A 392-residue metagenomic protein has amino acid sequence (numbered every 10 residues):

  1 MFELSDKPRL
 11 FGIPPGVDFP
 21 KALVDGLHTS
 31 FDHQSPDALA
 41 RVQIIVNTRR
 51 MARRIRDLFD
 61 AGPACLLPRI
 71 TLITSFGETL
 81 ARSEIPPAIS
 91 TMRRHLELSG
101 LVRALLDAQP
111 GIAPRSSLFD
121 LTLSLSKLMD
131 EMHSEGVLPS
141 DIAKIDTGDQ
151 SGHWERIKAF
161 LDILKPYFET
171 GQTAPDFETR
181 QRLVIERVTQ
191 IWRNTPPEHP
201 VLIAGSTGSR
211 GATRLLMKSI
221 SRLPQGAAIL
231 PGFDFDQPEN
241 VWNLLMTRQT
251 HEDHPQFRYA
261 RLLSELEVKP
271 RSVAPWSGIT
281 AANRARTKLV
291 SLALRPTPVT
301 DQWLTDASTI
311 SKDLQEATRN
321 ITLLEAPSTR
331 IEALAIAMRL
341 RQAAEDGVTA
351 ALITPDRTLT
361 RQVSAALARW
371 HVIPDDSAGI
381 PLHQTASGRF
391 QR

Functional and structural regions predicted by a protein language model:
M1-R392: Nucleic acid-machinery interaction/catalytic patches
